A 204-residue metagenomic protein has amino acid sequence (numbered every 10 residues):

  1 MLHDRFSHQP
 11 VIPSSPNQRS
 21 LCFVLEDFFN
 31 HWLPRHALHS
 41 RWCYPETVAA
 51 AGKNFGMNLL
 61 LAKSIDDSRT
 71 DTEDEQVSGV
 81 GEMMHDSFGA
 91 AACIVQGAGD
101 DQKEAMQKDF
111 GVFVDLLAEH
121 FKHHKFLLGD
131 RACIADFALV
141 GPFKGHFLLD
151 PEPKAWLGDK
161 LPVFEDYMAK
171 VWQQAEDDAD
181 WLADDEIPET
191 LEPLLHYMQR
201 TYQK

Functional and structural regions predicted by a protein language model:
M1-E75, L127, T201-K204: GST-like domain detector, emphasizing the conserved glutathione-binding G-site in the N-terminal thioredoxin-like
N17, L21-V24, A105-V112, L116 (+1 more regions): A non-catalytic, amphipathic alpha-helix used as a structural packing/dimerization or gating element in enzyme scaffolds
N30, V114-A118, W172: Structural signal for well-ordered, non-membrane alpha-helices
R35-L38, H123-L127, E152, D177-W181: Intrinsically disordered or highly flexible coil/loop and linker segments, enriched in small and charged/polar residues
S68-G89, A105, T190-K204: A conserved mid-domain beta-alpha-beta active-site/ligand-binding segment of alpha/beta enzyme cores
C93-G129, L148: Short N-terminal edge-element motif at the start of the domain
L127-F147: GST superfamily/GST-like fold recognition
V140-K204: Active-site/pore-lining binding-face segments in mid-to-C-terminal subdomains
